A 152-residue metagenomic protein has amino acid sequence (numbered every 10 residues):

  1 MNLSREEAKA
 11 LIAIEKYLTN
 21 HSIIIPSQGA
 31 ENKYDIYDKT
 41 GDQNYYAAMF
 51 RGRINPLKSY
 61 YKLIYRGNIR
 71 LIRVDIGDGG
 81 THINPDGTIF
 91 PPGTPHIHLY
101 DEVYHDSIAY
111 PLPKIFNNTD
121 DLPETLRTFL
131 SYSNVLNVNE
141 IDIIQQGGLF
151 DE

Functional and structural regions predicted by a protein language model:
M1-Y46: Charge-rich, low-complexity N-terminal segments
S4-R5, N68, T119-P123: Short, structured coil/loop segments at alpha-helix boundaries
A10-I12, L71, F129: Generic hydrophobic, helix-prone segments enriched in Leu/Val/Ile
Q28-I76: Amphipathic, interaction-prone secondary-structure segments
K33, Y45, T81-N84, P91 (+1 more regions): Intrinsically disordered, low-complexity, compositionally biased regions/tails
Y60, Y65-I115: An exposed acidic His-Trp-rich patch
N117-E152: C-terminal charged interaction modules
